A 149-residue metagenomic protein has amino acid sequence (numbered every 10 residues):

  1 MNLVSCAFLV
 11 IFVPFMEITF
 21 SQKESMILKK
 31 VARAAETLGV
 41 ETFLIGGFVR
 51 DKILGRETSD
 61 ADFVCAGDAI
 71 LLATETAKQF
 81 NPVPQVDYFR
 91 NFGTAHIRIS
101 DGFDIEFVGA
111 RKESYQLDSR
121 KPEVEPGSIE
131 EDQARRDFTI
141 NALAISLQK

Functional and structural regions predicted by a protein language model:
S5, I11-K149: Catalytic cores of the polymerase beta-like nucleotidyltransferase superfamily and closely associated nucleotide
